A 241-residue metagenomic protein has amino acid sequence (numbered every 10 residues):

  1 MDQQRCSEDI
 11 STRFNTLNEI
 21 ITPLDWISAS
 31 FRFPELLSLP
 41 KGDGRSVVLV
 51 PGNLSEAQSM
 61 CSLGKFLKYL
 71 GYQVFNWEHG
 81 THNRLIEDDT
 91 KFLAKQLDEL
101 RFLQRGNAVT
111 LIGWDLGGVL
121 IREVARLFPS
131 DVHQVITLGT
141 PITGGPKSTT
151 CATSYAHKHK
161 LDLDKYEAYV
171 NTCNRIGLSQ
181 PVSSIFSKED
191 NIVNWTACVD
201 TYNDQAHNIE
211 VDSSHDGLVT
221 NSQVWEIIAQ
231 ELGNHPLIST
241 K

Functional and structural regions predicted by a protein language model:
M1-V48, L70, T240-K241: Flexible, membrane-associating and regulatory peripheral segments of lipid-active enzymes
I21-S30, P51-M60, S183-W195: Phosphate-binding glycine-rich loops and adjacent basic patches that engage nucleotide phosphates, nucleic-acid
L24-F31, I86-E87, V135-T137, N234: Short acidic/polar alpha-helix capping motifs at helix-coil junctions
P34-L37, K65-L70, A197-T201: Short hydrophobic/aromatic-rich motifs at helix boundaries and adjacent loops
R45-Q58, S62, K68-W77, R84-Q180 (+1 more regions): Serine-dependent carboxylesterase/thioesterase catalytic core of lipase-like alpha/beta-hydrolase/SGNH enzymes
S62-L63, I228: Amphipathic alpha-helical segments
E78-T81, D212: Short, histidine-centered active-site or binding-site loop motifs used for metal coordination, general acid-base
L178-K241: C-terminal catalytic-base region of ester-bond hydrolases, centering on the histidine of the charge-relay
